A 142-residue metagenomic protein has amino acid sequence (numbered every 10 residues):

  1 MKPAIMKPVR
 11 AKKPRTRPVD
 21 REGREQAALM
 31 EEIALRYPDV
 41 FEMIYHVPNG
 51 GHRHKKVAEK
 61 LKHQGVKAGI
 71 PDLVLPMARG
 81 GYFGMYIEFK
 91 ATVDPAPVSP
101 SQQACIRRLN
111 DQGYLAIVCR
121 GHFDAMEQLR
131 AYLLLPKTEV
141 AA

Functional and structural regions predicted by a protein language model:
M1-A142: Catalytic phosphate/metal-binding cores of nucleic-acid and nucleotide-processing enzymes, i.e., regions that mediate
